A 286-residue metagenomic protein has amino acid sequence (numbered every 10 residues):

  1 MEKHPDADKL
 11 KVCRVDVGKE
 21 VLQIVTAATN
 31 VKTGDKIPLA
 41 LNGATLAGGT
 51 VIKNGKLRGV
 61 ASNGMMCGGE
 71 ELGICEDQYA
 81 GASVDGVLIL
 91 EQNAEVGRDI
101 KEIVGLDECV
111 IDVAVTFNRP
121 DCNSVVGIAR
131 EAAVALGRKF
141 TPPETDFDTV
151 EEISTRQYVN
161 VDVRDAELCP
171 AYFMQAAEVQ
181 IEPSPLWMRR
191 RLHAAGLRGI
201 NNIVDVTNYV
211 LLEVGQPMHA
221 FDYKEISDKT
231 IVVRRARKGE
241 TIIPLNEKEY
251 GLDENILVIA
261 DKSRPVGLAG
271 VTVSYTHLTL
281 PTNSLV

Functional and structural regions predicted by a protein language model:
M1-I153, L278: Phosphate-backbone binding interfaces of nucleic-acid-interacting proteins
M1-V25, T207-Y275: Conserved mixed alpha/beta core segments that line enzyme active sites in large multi-domain catalysts
L22-Q23, K36-P38, N63-M65, D112 (+7 more regions): Structural motif
I24, K56, G73, V115-C122 (+7 more regions): Hydrophobic alpha-helical scaffolding
D99-A114, Q157-A194: Residues forming anionic-ligand binding surfaces in small-molecule and nucleic-acid pockets of primarily soluble enzymes
C169-K229: Duplex nucleic acid-engaging cores and interfaces of nucleic-acid transaction enzymes
T276-T282: Conserved small/polar residues in nucleotide/adenosyl-binding loops
